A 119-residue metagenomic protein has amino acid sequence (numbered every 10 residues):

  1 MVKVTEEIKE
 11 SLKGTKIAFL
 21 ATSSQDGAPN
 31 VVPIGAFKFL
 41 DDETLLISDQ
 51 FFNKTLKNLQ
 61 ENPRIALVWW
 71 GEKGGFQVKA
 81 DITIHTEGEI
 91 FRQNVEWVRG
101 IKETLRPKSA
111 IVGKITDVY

Functional and structural regions predicted by a protein language model:
M1-Y119: Binding-site signature for planar aromatic cofactors or substrates
